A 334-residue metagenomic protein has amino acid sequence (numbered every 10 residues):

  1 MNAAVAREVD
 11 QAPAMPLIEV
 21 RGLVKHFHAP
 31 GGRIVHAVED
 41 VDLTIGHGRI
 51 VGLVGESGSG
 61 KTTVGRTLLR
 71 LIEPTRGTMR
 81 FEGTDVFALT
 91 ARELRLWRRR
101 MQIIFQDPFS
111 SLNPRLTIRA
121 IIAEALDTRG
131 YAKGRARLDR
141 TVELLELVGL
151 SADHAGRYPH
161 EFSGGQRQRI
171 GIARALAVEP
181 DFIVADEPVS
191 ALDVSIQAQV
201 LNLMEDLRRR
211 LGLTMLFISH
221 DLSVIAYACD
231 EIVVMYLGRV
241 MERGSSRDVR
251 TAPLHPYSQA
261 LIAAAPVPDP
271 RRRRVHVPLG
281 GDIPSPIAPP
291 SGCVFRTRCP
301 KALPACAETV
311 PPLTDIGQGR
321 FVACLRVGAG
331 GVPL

Functional and structural regions predicted by a protein language model:
M1-T251, A263, V322, G328-L334: ABC transporter nucleotide-binding domains
A4-P16, A29-P30, I34, R243-L334: Short catalytic/signature loops enriched in Gly
